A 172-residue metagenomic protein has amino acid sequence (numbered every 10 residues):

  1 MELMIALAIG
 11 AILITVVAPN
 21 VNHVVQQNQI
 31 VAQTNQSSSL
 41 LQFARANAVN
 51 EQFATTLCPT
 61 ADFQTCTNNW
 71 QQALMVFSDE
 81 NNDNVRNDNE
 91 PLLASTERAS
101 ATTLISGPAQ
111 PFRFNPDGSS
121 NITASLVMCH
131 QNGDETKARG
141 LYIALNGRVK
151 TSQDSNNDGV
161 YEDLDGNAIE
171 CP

Functional and structural regions predicted by a protein language model:
M1-V21: N-terminal single-pass transmembrane signal-anchor helix
A18, Q71, N146: ATP/adenylate-binding site constellation spanning eukaryotic-like Ser/Thr protein kinases, ABC-transporter
P19-T56: Membrane-proximal N-terminal amphipathic helix
F53-T55, Q71-L74, T123-S125, A138: Short, surface-exposed beta-edge/turn micro-motifs
T55-P116, D154-D163, A168, P172: Type IV pilin-like appendage domain
T67-N69, S120, E135: Extracellular/periplasmic catalytic domains that process cell-envelope and extracellular macromolecules
N81, D117-S119, Q131-G133: Short polar/acidic secondary-structure junctions
I122-P172: Short, surface-exposed interaction loops/tails
